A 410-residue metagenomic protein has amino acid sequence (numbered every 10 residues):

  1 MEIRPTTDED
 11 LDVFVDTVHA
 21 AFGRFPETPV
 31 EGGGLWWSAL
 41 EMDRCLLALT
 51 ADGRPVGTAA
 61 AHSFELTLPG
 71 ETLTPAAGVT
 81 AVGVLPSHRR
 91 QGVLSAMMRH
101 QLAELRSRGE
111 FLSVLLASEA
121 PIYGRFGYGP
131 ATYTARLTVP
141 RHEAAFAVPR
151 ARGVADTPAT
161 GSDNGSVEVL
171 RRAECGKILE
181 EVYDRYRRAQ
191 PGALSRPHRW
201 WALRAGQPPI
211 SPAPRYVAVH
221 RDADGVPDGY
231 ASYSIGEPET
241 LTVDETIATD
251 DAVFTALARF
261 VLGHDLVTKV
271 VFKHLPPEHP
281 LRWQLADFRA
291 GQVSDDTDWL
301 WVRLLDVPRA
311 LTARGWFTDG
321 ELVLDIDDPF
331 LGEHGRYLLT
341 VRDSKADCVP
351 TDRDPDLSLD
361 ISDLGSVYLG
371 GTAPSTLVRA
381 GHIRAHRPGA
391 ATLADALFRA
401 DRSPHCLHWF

Functional and structural regions predicted by a protein language model:
E2, T7, L11, P69 (+1 more regions): Intrinsically disordered, low-complexity, positively biased terminal segments
I3-D12, V18-A20, G33, L47 (+1 more regions): Hydrophobic, small-residue-rich alpha-helical packing segments that form membrane-like cores
A21-L68, G192-V217: Active-site rim helix/loop that mediates acceptor-substrate recognition in acyltransferases
L47, R54-S63, G78, G83 (+3 more regions): Conserved beta-strand in the GNAT
L73-P86, E239-T249: Conserved acetyl-CoA binding element of GNAT-fold acetyltransferases
V79-R106, D250-L262: Conserved acetyl-CoA-binding loop-helix of GNAT-fold acetyltransferases
M98, L102-A117, D265-P276: Conserved GNAT acetyl-CoA-binding A-motif
S107-F111, L116-L137, P277-S294: Conserved active-site alpha-helix within GNAT-family acetyltransferase domains
